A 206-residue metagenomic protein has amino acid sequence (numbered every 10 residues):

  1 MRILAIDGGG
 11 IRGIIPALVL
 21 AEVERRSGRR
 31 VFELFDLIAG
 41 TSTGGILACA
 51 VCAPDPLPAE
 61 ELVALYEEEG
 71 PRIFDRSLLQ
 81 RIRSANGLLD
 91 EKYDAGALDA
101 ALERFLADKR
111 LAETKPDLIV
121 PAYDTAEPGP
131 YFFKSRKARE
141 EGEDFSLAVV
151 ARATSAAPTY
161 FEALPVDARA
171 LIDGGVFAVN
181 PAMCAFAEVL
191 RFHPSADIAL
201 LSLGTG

Functional and structural regions predicted by a protein language model:
M1-I3, F35, D117, P130 (+2 more regions): Beta-strand-rich binding-surface signature of beta-sandwich/beta-barrel folds used to engage anionic ligands
R2, G28-L34, Y160-A170: Glycine/charged-rich beta-loop-alpha catalytic/anionic-binding loops adjacent to active sites
I3-A5, R12-L102, K137, A148-A151 (+1 more regions): Patatin-like phospholipase
S27-F32, E103-L118, L190-P194: Surface-exposed acidic, glycine-flexible loop patches that form ligand/cofactor-binding and adhesion interfaces
T43, Y123-P128, T205-G206: Short, internal active-site loops enriched in acidic
E91-D117, A157, V179: Surface cap/lid and interfacial helix-loop subdomains adjacent to catalytic sites that gate substrate access
E113-R191: Active-site gating loop/helix substructures
A196-G206: Helix-centered, glycine/charged polyanion-binding patches within enzymatic domains that contact phosphate-containing
